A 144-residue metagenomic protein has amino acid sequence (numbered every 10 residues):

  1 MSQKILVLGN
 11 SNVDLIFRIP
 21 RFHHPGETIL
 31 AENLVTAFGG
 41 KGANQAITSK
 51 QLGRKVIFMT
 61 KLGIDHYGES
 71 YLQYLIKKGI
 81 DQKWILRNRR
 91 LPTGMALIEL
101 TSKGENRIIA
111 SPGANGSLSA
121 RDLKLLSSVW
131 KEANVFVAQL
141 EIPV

Functional and structural regions predicted by a protein language model:
M1-K61, H66-S70: Glycine-rich phosphate/adenosyl-contacting loop at the front of the ribokinase-like
M1-S11, I57, K61, L72-R87 (+1 more regions): Ribokinase/PfkB-type carbohydrate-kinase core domain
R89-L91: Short, glycine-/polar-rich solvent-exposed loops and beta-turns at beta-strand/coil boundaries
T93-A96: Short alpha-helix plus adjacent loop in nuclease-associated cores
